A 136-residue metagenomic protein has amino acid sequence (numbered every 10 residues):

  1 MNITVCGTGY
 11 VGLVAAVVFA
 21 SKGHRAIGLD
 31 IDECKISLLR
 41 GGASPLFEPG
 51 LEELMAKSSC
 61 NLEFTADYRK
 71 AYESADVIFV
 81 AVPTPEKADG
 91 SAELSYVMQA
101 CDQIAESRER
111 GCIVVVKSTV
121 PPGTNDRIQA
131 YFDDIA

Functional and structural regions predicted by a protein language model:
N2, R25, I31-V77, P83-S91 (+1 more regions): Conserved N-terminal Rossmann-fold NAD(P) cofactor-binding segment
T8-G9: Glycine-rich Rossmann-fold phosphate-binding loop(s) that bind the pyrophosphate of adenine dinucleotide cofactors
G12-L13: N-terminal Rossmann-fold NAD(P) dinucleotide-binding loop
A16, A20-S21: Gly/Ala-rich phosphate-binding loop of Rossmann-like dinucleotide-binding domains, activating on the conserved
E86-A136: Rossmann-like NAD(P)(H) cofactor-binding subdomain of soluble oxidoreductases
